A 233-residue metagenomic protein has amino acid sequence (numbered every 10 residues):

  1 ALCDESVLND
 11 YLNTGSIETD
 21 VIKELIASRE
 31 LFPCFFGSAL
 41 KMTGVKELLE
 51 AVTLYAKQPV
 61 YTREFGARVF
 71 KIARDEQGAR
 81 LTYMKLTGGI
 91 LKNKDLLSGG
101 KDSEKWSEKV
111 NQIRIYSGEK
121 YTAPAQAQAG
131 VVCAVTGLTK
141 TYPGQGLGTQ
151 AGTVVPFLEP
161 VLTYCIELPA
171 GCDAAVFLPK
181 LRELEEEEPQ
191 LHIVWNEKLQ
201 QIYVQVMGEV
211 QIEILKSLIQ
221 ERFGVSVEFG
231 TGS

Functional and structural regions predicted by a protein language model:
A1-S233: Structural and coupling elements of P-loop NTPases
